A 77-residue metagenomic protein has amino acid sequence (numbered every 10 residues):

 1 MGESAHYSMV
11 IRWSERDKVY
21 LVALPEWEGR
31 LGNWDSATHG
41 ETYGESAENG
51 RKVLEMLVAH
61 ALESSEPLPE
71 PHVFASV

Functional and structural regions predicted by a protein language model:
M1-V10, R16-D17, G44, E48-V77: Short, charged, surface-exposed hinge/linker loops at domain edges that act as mobile lids or interdomain connectors
R12-N33: Short aromatic-glycine-(Arg/Gly/Cys) micro-motifs in beta-strand/loop hairpins
E28-E45: A short, exposed loop/beta-hairpin motif centered on an aromatic-Gly-Thr core
